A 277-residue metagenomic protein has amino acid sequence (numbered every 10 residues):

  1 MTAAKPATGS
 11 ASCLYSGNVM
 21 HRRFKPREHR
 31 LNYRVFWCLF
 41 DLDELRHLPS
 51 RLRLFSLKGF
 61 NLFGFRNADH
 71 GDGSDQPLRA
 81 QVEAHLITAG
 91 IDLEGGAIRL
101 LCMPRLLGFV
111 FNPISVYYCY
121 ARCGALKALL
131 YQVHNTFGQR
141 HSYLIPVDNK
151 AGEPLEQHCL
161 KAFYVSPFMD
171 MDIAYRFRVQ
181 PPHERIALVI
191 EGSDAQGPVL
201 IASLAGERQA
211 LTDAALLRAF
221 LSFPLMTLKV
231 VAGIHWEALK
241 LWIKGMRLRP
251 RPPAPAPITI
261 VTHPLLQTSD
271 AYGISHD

Functional and structural regions predicted by a protein language model:
M1-D277: Mature, function-bearing regions of proteins
